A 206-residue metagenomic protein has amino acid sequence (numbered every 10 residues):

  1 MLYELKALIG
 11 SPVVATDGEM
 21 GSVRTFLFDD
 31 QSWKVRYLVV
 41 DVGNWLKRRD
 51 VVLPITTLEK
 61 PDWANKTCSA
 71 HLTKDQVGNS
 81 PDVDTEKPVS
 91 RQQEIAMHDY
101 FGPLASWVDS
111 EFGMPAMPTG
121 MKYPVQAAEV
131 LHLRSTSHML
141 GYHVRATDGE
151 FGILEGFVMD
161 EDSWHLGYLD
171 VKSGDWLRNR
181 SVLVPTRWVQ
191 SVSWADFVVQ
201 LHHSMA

Functional and structural regions predicted by a protein language model:
M1-A206: Peripheral interaction segments used for macromolecular assembly
